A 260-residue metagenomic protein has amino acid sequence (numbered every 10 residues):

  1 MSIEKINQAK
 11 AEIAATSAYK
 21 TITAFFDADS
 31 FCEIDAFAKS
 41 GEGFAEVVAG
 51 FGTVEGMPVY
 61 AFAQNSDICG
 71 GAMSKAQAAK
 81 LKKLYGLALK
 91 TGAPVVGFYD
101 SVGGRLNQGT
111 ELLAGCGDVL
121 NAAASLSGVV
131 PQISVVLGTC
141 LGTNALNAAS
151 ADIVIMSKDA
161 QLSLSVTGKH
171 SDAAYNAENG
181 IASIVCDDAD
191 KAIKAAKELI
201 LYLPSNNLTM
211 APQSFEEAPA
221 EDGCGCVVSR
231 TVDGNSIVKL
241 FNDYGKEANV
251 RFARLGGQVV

Functional and structural regions predicted by a protein language model:
M1-D35, A149, S165-R254: Amphipathic alpha-helical segments at domain termini/boundaries
T21-S127: Long, structured ligand/cofactor-binding scaffold of large enzymes
A49, Y60-A63, P94-F98, I133-V136 (+3 more regions): Structural motif
G52-E55, A253-G257: Active-site beta-strand termini and strand-to-loop segments that position acidic
D67, Q258-V259: Short loop/turn segments at secondary-structure transitions that flank enzyme active sites
Y99-L208: Conserved catalytic cores of soluble enzyme domains, especially glycine-rich substrate-binding beta-alpha loops
